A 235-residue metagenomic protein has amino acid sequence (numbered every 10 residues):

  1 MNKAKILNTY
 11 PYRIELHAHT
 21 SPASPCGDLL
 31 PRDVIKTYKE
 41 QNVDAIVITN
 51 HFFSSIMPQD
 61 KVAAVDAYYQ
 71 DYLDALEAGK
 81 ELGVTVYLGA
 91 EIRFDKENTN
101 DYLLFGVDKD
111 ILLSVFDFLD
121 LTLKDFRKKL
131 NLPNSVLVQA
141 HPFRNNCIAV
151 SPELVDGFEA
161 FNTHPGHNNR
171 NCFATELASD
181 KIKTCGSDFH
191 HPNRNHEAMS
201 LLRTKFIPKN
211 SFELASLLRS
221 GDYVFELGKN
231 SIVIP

Functional and structural regions predicted by a protein language model:
M1-L16, T20, S24, P31-K36 (+2 more regions): Charged catalytic cores and adjacent phosphate/nucleic-acid-binding surfaces used for phosphate/nucleic-acid chemistry
M1-L88, R93-D95, N193: An N-terminally biased module of ancient metal coordination in phosphate/nucleic-acid-related enzymes
N8, R13, K39, L76-K80 (+2 more regions): Surface-exposed amphipathic alpha-helices with a cationic face
V47-I48, V138-Q139, E159: Conserved beta-strand positions in the central sheet of alpha/beta enzyme cores
A67-Q70, F116-D125, N168-E176: Active-site-adjacent beta->alpha loops and helix N-cap segments on the catalytic face of soluble alpha/beta enzymes
G89-E91, A140, G186: Conserved beta-strand termini and adjacent loop/short-helix elements that scaffold enzyme active sites in alpha/beta
T99-P133: Binuclear metal-dependent hydrolase catalytic cores centered on His/Asp/Glu-rich metal-binding motifs
